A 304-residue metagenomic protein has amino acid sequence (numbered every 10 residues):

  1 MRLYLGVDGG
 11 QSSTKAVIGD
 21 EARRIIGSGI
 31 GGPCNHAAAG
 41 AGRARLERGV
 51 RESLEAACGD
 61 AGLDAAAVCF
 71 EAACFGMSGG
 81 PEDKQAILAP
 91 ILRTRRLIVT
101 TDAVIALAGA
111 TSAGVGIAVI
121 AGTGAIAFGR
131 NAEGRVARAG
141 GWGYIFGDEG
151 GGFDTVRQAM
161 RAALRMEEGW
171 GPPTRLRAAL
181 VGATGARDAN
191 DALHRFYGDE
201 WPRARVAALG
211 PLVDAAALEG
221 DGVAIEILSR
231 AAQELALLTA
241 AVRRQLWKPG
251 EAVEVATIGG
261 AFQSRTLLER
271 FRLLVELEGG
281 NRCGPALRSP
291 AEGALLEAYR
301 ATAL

Functional and structural regions predicted by a protein language model:
M1, T94-V119, R135, W247: Conserved phosphate-binding catalytic cores of ATP/NTP-utilizing and phosphoryl-transfer enzymes
M1-A66, G109-V115, M160-L304: ATP-binding/phosphotransfer module of carbohydrate and carboxylate kinases, centering on a glycine-rich
N35-A37, E55-V99, T111: Short beta-strand-loop/turn "lid" adjacent to the catalytic site in phosphate-handling enzymes
F75-G79, A121-T123, V253-Q263: Glycine-rich beta-strand-to-loop/alpha-helix junction loops that act as flexible
P90-T100, G134-G143, L273-R282: Glycine/charged-rich beta-loop-alpha catalytic/anionic-binding loops adjacent to active sites
I105-L107, I126-A127, A291: Short gly/pro/ser/thr-enriched loop/turn and capping motifs at secondary-structure boundaries
G114-M166, W170: Glycine-rich phosphate-binding loop of actin/hexokinase-like ATP-binding domains
